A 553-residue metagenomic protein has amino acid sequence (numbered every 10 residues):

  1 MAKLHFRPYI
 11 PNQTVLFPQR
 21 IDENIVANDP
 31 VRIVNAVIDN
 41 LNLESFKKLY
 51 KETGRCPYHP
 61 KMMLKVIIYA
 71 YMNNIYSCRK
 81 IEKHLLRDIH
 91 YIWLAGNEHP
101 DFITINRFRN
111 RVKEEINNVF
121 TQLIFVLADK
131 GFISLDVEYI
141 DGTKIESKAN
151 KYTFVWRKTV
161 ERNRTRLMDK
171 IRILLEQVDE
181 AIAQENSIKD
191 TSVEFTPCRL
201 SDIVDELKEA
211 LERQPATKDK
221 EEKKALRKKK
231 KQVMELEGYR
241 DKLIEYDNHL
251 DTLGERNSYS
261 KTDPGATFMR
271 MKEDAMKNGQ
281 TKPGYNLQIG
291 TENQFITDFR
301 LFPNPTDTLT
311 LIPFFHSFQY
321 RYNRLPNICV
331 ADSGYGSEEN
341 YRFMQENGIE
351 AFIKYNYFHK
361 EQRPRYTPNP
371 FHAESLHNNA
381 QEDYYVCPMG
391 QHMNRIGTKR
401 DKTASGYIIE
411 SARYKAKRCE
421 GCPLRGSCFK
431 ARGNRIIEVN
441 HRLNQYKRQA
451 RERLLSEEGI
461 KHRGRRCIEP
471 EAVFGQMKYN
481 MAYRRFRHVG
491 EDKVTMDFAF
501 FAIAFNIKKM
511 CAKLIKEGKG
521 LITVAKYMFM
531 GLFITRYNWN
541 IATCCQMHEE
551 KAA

Functional and structural regions predicted by a protein language model:
M1-R32: Hydrophobic alpha-helical membrane-insertion signals
A2, T14, D39-L41, M62 (+2 more regions): Intrinsic-disorder/low-complexity peptide segments enriched for small residues
P8, C56, I67, N74-R87 (+1 more regions): Anion-binding and metal-coordination hotspots
V26-I68, H441: Basic, short loop/linker segments at the boundary and entry of helix-turn-helix/winged-helix-like folds
A36-K47, M72-I75, R87-L94: Short helix-loop boundary/capping segments at the starts of domains
